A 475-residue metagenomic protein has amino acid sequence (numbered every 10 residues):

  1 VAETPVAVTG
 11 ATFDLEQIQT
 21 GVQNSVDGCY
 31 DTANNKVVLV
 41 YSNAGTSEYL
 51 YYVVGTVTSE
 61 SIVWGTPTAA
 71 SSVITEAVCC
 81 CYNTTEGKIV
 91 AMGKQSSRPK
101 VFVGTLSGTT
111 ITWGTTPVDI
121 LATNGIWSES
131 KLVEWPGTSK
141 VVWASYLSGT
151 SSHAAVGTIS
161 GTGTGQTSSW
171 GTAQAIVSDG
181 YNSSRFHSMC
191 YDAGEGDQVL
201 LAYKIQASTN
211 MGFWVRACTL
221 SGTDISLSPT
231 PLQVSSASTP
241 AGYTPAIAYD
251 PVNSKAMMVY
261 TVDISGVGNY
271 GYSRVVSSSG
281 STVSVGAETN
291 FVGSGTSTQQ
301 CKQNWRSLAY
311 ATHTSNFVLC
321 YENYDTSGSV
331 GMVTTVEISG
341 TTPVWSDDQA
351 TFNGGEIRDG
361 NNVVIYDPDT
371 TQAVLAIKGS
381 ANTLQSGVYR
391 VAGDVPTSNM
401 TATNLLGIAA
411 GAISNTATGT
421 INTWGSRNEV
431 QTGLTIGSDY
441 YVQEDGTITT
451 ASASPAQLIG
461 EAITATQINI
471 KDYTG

Functional and structural regions predicted by a protein language model:
V1-T20, N24-G28, T32-N34, Y41-N43 (+29 more regions): Extracellular receptor-binding modules and their adjoining Ser/Thr/Gly/Asp/Asn-rich linkers
P5-L15, T58-T66, G108-T116, G161-T172 (+4 more regions): Beta-strand initiation motifs
T12-G21, T66-V73, T116-N124, G171-Y181 (+3 more regions): Short loop/turn motifs that cap or connect beta-strands within the blades of beta-propeller-type repeat domains
K36, K88, K140, Q198-L200 (+3 more regions): Conserved core beta-strand positions within WD40 beta-propeller blades
G268: Extracellular carbohydrate recognition
